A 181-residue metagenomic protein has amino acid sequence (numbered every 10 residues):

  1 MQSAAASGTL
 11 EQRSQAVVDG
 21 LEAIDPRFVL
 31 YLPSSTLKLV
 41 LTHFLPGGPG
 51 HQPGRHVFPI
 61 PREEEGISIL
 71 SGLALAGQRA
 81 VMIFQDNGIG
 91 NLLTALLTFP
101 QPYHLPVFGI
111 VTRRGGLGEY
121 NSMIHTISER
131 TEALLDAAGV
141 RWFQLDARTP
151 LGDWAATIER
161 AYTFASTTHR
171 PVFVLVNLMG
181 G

Functional and structural regions predicted by a protein language model:
M1-G181: Thiamine diphosphate
